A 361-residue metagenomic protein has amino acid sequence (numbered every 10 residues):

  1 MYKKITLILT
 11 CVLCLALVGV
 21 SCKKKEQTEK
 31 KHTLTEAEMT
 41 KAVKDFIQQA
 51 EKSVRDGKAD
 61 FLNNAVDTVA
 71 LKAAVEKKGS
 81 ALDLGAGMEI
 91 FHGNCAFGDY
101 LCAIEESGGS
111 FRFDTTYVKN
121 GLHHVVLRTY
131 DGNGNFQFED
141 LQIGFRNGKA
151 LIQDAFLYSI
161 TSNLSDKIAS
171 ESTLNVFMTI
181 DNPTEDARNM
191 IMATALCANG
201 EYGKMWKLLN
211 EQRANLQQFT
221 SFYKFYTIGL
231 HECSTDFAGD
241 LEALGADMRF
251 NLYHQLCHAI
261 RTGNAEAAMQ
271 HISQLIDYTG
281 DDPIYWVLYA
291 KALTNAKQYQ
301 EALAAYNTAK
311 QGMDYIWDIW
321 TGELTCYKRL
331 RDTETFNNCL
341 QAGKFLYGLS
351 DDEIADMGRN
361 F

Functional and structural regions predicted by a protein language model:
C22-D56, I180-N189: Short, low-complexity N-terminal intrinsically disordered segments enriched in polar/charged residues
K41-V43, N120-L122, N135, D181-M190 (+5 more regions): Generic helix N-cap/helix-start motif at coil->alpha-helix transitions
D83-N133, E242-R249, I276: Surface-exposed, charged secondary-structure patches
E105-V176, I354-F361: Exposed beta-sheet edge and beta->alpha loop/turn motif
N147-K207, Y299: Low-complexity, intrinsically disordered terminal/linker segments enriched in charged and Gly/Pro repeats
T194, Y226-G229, C257, K291 (+2 more regions): Residue-level recognition of tetratricopeptide repeat
N199, H231-C233, T262, A296 (+1 more regions): Structural motif corresponding to the intra-repeat A-B loop/turn of tetratricopeptide repeats
